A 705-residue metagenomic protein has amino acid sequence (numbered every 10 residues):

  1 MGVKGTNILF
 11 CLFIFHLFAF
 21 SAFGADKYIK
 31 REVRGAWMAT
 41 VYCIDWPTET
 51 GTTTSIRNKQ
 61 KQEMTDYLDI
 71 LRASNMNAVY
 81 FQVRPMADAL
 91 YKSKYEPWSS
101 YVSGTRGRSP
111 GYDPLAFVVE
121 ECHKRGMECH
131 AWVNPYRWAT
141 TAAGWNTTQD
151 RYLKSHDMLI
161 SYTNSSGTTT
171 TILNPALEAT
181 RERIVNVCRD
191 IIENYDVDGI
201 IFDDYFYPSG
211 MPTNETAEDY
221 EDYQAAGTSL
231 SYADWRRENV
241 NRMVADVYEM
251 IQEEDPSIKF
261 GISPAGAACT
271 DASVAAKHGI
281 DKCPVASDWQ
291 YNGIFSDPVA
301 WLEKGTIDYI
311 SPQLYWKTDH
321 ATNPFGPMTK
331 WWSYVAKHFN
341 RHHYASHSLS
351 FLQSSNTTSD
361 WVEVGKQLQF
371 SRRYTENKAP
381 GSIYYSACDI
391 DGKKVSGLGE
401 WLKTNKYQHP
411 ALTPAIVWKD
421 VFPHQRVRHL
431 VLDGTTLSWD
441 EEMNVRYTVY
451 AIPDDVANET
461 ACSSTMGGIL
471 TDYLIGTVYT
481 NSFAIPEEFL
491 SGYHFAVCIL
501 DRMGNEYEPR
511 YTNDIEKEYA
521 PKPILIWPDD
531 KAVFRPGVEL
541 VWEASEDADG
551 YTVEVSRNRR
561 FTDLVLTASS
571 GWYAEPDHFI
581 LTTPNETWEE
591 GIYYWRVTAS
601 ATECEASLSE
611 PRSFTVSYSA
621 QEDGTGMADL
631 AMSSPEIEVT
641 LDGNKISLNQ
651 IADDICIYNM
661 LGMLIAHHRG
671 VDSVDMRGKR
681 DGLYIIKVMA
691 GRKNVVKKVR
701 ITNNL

Functional and structural regions predicted by a protein language model:
A39-K61, Y136-D190, N194, G293: Active-site-adjacent "subsite" loops/lids of carbohydrate-active enzymes
F295-V299, E303-T322, A336-W418: Substrate-binding cleft of secreted/luminal carbohydrate-active enzymes
W418-P423, I515-D529, S613-K645, N649 (+1 more regions): Residue-level detector of functionally pivotal "anchor" positions at catalytic/ligand-binding pockets or at interdomain
G434-N444, V538-D547: Conserved aromatic anchor
I485-E506, E586-E605: Beta-strand-rich modules
F489, L581-I592, G643, A666-V696 (+1 more regions): Short, surface-exposed loop/turn motifs with a glycine/proline- and acidic-biased composition
R502-P521, S600-A620: Extracellular fibronectin type III
E603-E605, E610-G624, A628-D629, D681-L705: C-terminal tail/sorting-segment detector
